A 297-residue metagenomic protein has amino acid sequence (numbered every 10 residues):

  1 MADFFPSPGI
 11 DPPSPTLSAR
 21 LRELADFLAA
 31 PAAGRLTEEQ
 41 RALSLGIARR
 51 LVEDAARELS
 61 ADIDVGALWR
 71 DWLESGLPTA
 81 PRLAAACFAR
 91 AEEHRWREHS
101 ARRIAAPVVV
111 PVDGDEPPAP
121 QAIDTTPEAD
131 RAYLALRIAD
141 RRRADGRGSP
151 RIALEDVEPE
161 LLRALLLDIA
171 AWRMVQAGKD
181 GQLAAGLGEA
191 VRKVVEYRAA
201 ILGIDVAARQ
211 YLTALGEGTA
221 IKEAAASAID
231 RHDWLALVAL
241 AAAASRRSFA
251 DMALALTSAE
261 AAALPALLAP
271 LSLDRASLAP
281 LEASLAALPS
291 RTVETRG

Functional and structural regions predicted by a protein language model:
M1-G297: Alpha-helical scaffold segments
